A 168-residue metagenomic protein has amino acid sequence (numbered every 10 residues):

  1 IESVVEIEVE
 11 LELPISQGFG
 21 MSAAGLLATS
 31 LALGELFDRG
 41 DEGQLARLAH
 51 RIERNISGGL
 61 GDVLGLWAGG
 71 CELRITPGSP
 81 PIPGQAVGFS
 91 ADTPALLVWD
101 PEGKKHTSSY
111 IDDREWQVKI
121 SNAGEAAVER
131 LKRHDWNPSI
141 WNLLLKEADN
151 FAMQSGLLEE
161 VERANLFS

Functional and structural regions predicted by a protein language model:
I1-S16: ATP-binding N-lobe of GHMP and related small-molecule kinases
E2, E35-Q44, N55, R133-W136: Secondary-structure boundary elements
E2-V4, L60-G61, A68-G69, A91-P94: Short coil/turn connectors at secondary-structure junctions
F19-E42: DPxDG-like acidic metal-binding loop motif
G43-V87: Alpha/beta catalytic cores of group-transfer enzymes, especially the acyltransferase/condensing modules of polyketide
P83-S168: C-terminal nucleotide
